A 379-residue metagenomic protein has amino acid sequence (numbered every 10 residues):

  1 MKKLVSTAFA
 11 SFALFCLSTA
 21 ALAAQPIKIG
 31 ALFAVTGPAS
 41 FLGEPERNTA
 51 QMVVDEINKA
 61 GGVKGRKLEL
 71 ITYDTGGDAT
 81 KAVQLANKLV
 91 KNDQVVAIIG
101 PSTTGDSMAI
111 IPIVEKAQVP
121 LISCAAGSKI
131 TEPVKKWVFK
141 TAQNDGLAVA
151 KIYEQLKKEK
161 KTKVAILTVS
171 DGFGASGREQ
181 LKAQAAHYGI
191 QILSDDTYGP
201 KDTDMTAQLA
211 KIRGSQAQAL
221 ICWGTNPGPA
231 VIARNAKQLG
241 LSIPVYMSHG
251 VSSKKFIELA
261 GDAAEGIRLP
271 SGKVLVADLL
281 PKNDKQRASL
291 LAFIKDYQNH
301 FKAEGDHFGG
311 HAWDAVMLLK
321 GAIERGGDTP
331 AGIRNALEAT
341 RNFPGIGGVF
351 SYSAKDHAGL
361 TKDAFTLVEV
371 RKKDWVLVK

Functional and structural regions predicted by a protein language model:
K2-F9, A23-K379: Extracytosolic ligand-binding ectodomains
S11-L17: Sec-dependent N-terminal signal peptides of Gram-positive bacterial secreted proteins and lipoproteins
L17-A23: Sec/Tat signal peptide C-region and signal peptidase I cleavage site
